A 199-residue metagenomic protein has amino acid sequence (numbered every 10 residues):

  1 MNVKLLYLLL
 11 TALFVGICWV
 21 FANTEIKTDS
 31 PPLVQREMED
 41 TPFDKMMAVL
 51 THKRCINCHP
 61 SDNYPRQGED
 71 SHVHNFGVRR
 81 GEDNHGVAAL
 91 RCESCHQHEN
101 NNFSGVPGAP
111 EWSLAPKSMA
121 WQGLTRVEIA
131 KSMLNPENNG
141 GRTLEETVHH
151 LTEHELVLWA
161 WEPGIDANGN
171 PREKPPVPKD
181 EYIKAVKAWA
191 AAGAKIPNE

Functional and structural regions predicted by a protein language model:
M1-M47, Q67, V78-D83, N101-E199: N-terminal export/targeting leaders of redox proteins
P42, T51-R54: Short N-terminal amphipathic alpha-helix/helix-capping patch enriched in small hydrophobics with frequent Ser/Thr
V49, G86-A89: Processing junctions and N-termini across compartments
K53-D62, A89-E99, V186: The canonical Cys-X-X-Cys-His
C55-H85: N-terminal, post-signal-peptide region of Sec/Tat-exported proteins
